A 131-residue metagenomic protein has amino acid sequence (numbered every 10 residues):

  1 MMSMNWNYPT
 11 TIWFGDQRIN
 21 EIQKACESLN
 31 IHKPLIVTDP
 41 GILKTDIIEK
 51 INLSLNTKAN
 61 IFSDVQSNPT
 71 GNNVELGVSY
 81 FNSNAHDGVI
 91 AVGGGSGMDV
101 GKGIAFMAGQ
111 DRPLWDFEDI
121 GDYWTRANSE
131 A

Functional and structural regions predicted by a protein language model:
M1-G88: ATP/NTP phosphate-donor binding region
N72-A131: Glycine/threonine-rich beta-strand-loop-alpha-helix active-site module that forms ligand/phosphate-binding
